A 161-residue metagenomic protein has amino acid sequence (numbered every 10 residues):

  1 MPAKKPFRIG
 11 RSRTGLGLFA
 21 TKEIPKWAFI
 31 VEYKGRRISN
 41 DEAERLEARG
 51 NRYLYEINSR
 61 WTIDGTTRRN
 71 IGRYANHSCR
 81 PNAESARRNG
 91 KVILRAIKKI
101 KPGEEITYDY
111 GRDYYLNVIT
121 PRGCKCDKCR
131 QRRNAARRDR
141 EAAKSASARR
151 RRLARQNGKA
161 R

Functional and structural regions predicted by a protein language model:
M1-S85, R137-K144, A148-R151: Catalytic cores of histone-lysine modification enzymes
S78-R161: C-terminal SET catalytic tail plus cysteine-rich post-SET Zn-binding segment of SAM-dependent SET-domain
